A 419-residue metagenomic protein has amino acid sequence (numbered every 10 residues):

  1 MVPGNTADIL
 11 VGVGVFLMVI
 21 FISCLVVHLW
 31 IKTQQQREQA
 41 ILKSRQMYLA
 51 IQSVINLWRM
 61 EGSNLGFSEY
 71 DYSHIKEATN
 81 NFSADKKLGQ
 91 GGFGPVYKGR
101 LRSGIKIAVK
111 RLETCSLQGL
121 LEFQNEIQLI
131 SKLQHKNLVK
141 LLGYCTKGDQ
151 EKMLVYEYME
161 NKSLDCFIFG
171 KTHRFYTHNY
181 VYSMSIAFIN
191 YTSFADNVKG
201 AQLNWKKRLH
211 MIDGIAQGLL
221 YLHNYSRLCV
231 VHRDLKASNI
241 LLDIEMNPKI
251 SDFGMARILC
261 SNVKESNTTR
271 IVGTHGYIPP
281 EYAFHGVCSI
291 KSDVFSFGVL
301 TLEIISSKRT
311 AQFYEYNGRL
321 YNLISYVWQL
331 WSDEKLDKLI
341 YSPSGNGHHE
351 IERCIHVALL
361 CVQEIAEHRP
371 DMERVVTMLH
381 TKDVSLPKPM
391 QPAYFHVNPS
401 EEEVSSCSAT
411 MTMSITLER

Functional and structural regions predicted by a protein language model:
M1-E61, D165-V198, I258-C260, A283-H285 (+3 more regions): Terminal membrane/secretory targeting segments in land-plant proteins
G4, V13-S23, R37-L57, L65 (+4 more regions): Intrinsically disordered, low-complexity cytosolic regulatory tails and linkers adjacent to catalytic/signaling modules
D85-V96: Protein kinase glycine-rich loop
Y97-T114, K140: Glycine-rich ATP phosphate-binding loop
F123-Q128: Regulatory alphaC helix of protein kinase catalytic domains
L142-K152, E160-N161: Short beta-strand micro-motifs within the conserved protein kinase catalytic domain, predominantly in the N-lobe
